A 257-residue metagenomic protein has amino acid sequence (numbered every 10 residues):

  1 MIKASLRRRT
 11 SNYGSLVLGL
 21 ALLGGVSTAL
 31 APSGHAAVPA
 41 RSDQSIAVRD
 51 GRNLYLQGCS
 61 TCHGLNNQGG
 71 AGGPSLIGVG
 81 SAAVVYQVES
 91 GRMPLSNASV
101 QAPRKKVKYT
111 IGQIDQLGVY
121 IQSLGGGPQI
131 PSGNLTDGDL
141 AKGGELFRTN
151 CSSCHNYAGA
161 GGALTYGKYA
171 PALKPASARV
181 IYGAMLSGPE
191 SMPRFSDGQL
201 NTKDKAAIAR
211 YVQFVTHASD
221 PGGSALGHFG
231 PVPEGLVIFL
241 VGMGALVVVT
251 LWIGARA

Functional and structural regions predicted by a protein language model:
M1-T10, L173, L226-G230: Short, Lys/Arg-rich N-terminal segment immediately upstream of the first membrane anchor
S5-L16, S187: N-terminal Sec-pathway targeting helices
N12-S33, K106-P131, S196-R256: C-terminal capping alpha-helices of c-type cytochrome domains
S33-I46: Ser/Thr/Pro/Gly-rich low-complexity linker/stalk segments immediately outside membranes or between
Q44-V48, R52-G78, S90-S99, S123-S132 (+4 more regions): Periplasmic/extracellular electron-transfer cofactor-ligation site, primarily the c-type cytochrome heme-c attachment
I77-L124, L164-D220: Extracytoplasmic electron-transfer domains, predominantly the class I c-type cytochrome c fold
